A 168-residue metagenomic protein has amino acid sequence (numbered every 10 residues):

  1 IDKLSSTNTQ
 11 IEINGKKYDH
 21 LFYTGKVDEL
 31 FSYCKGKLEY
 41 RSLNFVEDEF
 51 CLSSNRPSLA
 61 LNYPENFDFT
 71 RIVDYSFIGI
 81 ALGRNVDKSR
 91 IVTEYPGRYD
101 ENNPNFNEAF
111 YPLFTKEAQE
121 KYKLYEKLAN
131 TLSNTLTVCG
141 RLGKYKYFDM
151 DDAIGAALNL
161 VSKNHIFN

Functional and structural regions predicted by a protein language model:
I1-D2, C139: Phosphate-binding beta-loop-alpha motif at adenosine-nucleotide cofactor sites
D2-T131: Mid-domain catalytic core of redox enzymes that form a hydrophobic substrate pocket/lid adjacent to a catalytic redox
E108-N168: C-terminal catalytic lobe of FAD-dependent flavoproteins
